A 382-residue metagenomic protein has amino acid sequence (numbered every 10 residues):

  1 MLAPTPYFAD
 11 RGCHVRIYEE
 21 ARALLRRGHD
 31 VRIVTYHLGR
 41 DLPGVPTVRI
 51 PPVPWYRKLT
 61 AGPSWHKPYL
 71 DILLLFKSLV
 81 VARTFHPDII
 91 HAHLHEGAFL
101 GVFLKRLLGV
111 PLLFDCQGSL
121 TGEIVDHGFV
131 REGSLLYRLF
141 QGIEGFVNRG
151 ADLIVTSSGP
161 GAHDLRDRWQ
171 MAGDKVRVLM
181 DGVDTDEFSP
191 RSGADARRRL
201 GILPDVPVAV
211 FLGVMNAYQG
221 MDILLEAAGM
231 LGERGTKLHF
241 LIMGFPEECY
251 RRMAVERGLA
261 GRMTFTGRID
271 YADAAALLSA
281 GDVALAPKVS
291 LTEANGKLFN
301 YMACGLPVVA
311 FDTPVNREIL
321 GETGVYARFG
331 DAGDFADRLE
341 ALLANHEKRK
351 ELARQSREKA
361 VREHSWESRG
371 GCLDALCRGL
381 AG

Functional and structural regions predicted by a protein language model:
M1-D41, I223: N-terminal subdomain of nucleotide-sugar transferases
E19, F76-R83, F99, F103-L107 (+2 more regions): Membrane-proximal helix-turn-helix segments that form the acceptor-binding/catalytic region of lipid-linked
D152, A276-E293, L306: Acidic donor-binding loop of glycosyltransferase active sites
V155, L203-Q219, L225-A228: Conserved donor-binding/catalytic core segment of Leloir-type glycosyltransferases
P160, G182: Carbohydrate-associated surface elements
S189-I202: A short helix/loop element that forms part of the nucleotide-sugar donor recognition site in Leloir-type
Y250-A275: Nucleotide-activated donor-binding/catalytic signature segment of Leloir-type glycosyltransferases, i.e., the conserved
G324-G333, A341-E347: Conserved acidic donor-binding segment of nucleotide-sugar-dependent glycosyltransferases
